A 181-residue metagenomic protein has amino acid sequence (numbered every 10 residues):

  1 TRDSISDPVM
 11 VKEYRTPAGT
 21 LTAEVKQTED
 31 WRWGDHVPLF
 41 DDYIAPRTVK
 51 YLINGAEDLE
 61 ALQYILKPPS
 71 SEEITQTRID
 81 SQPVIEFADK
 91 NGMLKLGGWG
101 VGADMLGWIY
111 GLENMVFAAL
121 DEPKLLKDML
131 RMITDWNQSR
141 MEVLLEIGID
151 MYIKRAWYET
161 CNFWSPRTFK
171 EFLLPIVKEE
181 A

Functional and structural regions predicted by a protein language model:
T1-Y43: N-terminal accessory beta-strand-rich subdomains and adjacent acidic, glycine-rich linkers that precede catalytic cores
E24, D42-A181: Active-site loop segments of alpha/beta catalytic cores
